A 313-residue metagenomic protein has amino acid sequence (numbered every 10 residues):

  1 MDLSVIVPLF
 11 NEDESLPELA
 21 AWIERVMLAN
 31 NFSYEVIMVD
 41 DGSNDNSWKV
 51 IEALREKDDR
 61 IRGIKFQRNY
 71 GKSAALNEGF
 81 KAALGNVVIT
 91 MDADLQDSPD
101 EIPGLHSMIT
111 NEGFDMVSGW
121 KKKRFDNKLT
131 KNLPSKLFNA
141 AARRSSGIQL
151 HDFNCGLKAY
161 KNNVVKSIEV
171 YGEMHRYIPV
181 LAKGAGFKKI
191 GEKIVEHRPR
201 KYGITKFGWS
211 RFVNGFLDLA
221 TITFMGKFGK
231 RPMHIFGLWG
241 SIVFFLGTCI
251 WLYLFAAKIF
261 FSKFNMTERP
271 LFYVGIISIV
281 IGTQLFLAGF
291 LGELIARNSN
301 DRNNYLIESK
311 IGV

Functional and structural regions predicted by a protein language model:
D2-S4, E35: Cell-envelope/extracellular polymer assembly enzymes that use nucleotide-activated donors
E12-M27: Short, well-formed alpha-helical segments that are part of the catalytic scaffolds of diverse glycosyltransferases
E14-E18, D45-L54: Acidic helix N-cap motif at the loop->helix transition within catalytic regions of sugar-transfer enzymes
A20, E24, F32-S43, I64-F66: Short beta-strand/loop segment that forms part of the nucleotide-sugar
D40-K49, L95-Q96: A conserved acidic beta->alpha catalytic loop
A53, R60-R68, K72-A82, V87 (+4 more regions): Acceptor/aglycone-binding surface of glycosyltransferases and processive sugar-polymer synthases
Y177-V313: Hydrophobic helical membrane-anchoring modules
